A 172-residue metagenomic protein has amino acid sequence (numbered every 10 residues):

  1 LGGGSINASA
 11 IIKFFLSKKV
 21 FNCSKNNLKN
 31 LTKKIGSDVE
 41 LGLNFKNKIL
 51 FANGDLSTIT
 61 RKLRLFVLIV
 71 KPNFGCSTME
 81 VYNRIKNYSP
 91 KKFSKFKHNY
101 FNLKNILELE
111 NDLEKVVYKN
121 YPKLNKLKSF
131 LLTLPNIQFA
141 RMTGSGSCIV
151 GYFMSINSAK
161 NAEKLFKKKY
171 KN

Functional and structural regions predicted by a protein language model:
L1-G4, M142-S147: Glycine-rich beta-strand-to-loop/alpha-helix junction loops that act as flexible
L1-N27, L41: DPxDG-like acidic metal-binding loop motif
K13, K29-N30, S129, K164: Active-site phosphate/pyrophosphate- and oxyanion-stabilizing loops and adjacent acidic/basic residues in soluble
N44, K48-F139, M154-K167: Conserved, helical-rich catalytic subdomain that frames metal- and/or nucleotide-binding sites in enzyme alpha/beta
V150-Y152: Short hydrophobic/aromatic beta-strand micro-patches that form the beta-sheet surface supporting nucleotide- or nucleic
K168-N172: Conserved short beta-strand edge segments in small beta-sheet-based binding/regulatory domains
